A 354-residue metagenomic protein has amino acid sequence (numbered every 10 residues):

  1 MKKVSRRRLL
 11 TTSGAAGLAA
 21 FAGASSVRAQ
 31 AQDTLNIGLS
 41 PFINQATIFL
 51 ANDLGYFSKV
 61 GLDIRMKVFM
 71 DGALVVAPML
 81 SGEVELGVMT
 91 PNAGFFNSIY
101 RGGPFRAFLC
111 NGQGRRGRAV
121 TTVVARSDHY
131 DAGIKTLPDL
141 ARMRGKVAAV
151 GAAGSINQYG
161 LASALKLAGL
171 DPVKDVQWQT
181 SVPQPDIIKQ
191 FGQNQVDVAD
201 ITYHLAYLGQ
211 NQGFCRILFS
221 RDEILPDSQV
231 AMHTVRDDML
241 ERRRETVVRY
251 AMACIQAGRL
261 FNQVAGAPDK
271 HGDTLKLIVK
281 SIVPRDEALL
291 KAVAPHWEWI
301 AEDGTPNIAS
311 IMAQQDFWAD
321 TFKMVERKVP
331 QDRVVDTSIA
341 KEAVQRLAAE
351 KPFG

Functional and structural regions predicted by a protein language model:
M1-G17: N-terminal secretory signal peptides and thylakoid transit peptides that target proteins across membranes
A15-A16, V27-A29: Cleavable N-terminal signal peptides
Q30-V173, Q179-S181, D197-Y203, D227: Short, glycine-/small- and polar/acidic-enriched structural segments that line small-molecule recognition paths
F42, M70-A73, S155-I156, P185 (+4 more regions): Soluble non-cytosolic domains of exported or imported proteins
N44, D53, V75, G94 (+8 more regions): Stable alpha-helical elements in mature extracytoplasmic
D186-S281: Pocket-lining segment of extracytoplasmic ligand-binding domains
E241-R327: Secondary-structure end/capping motifs
M312-G354: Conserved C-terminal helix/tail region of periplasmic/extracytoplasmic solute-binding proteins
